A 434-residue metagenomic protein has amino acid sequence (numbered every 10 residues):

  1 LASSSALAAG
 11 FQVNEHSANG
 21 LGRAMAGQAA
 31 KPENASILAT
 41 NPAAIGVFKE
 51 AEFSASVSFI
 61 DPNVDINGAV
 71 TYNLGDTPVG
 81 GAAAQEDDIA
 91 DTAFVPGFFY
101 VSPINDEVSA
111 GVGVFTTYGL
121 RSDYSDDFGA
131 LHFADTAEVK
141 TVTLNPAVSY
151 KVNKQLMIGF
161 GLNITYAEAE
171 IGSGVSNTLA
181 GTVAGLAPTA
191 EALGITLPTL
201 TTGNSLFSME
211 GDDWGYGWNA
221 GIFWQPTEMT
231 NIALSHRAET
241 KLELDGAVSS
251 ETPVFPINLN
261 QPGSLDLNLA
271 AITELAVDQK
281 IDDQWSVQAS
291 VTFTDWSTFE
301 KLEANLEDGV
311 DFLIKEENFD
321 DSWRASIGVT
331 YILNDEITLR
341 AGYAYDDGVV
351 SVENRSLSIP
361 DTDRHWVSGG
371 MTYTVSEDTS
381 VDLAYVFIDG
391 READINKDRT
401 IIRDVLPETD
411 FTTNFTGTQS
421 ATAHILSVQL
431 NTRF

Functional and structural regions predicted by a protein language model:
S4-A8: Sec/Tat signal peptide C-region and signal peptidase I cleavage site
A9-A24, N73-G80, T92-F434: Outer-membrane beta-barrel porins/channels
Q12-G27, G46-D65: Transmembrane beta-strand segments of Gram-negative outer membrane beta-barrel proteins
M25-E33, P62-D91: Surface-exposed strand-loop-strand hairpins of Gram-negative outer-membrane beta-barrel proteins
Q28-E33, L38-A51, Y100-D106, G119 (+1 more regions): Outer-membrane beta-barrel pore proteins
